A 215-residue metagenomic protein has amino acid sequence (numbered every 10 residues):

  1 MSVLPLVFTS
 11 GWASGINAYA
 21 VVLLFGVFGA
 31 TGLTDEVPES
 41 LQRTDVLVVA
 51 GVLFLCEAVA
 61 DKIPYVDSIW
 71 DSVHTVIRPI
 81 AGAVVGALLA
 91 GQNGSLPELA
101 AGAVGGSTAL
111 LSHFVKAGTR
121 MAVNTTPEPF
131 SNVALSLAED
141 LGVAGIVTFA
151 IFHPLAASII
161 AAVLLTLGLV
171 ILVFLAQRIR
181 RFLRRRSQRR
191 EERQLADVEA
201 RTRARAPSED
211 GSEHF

Functional and structural regions predicted by a protein language model:
M1-V3, F28-T44, G86-A101, A150-I159: Helix-coil boundary and interhelical linker segments in multi-pass alpha-helical membrane proteins
S40-V46, A90-L99, G118-P129, Q177-R190: A cytosolic-side transmembrane-helix exit/cap motif
R43-V46, S68-I80, G102, P127 (+1 more regions): Cytoplasmic-side transmembrane-helix entry/capping segments in multi-pass membrane proteins
A50-A60, G105-K116, V170-V173: Alpha-helical transmembrane segments of multi-pass membrane proteins
L55-S68, K116-N124: C-terminal ends of transmembrane helices
T75-A87, S131-G145, R193-E199: Small-residue-rich segments of transmembrane alpha-helices in multi-pass membrane proteins, especially helix faces
I80-L88, E98-T119, L141: Mid-bilayer segments of alpha-helical transmembrane spans in multi-pass integral membrane proteins that mediate
R189-F215: Long, low-complexity, intrinsically disordered cytosolic termini of multi-pass membrane proteins
